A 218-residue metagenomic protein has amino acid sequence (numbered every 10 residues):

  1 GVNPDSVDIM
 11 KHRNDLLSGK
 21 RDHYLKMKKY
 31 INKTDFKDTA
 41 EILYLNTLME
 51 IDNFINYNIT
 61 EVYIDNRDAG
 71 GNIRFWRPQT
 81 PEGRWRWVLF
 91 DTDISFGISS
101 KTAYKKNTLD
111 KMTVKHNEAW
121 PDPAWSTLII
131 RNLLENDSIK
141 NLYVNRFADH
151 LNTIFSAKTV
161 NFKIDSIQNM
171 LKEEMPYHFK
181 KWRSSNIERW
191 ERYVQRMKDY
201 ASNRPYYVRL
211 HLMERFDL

Functional and structural regions predicted by a protein language model:
G1-G19: ATP-binding pocket architecture of kinase catalytic cores
R13-L218: Middle-to-C-terminal accessory/interaction subdomains
